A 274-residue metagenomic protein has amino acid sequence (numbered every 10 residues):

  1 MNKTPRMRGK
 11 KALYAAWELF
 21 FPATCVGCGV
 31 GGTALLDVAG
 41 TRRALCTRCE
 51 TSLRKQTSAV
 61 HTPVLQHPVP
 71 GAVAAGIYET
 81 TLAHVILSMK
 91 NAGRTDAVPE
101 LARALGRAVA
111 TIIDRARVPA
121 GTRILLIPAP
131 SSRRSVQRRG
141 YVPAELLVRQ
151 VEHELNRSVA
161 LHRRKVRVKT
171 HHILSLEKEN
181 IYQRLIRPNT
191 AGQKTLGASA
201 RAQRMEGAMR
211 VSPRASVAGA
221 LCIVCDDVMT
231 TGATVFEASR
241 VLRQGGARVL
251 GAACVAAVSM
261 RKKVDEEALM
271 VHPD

Functional and structural regions predicted by a protein language model:
M1-D274: Glycine-rich phosphate/pyrophosphate-handling loop used in enzymes and phosphotransfer proteins
